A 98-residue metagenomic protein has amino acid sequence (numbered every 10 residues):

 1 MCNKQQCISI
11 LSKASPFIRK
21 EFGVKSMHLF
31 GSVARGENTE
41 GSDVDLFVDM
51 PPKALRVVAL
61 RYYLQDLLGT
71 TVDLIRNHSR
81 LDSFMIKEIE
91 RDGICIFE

Functional and structural regions predicted by a protein language model:
M1-S26, A34-E40, M50-E98: Catalytic core of pol beta-like nucleotidyltransferases
H28, D45-F47: Short, well-ordered beta-strand segments
